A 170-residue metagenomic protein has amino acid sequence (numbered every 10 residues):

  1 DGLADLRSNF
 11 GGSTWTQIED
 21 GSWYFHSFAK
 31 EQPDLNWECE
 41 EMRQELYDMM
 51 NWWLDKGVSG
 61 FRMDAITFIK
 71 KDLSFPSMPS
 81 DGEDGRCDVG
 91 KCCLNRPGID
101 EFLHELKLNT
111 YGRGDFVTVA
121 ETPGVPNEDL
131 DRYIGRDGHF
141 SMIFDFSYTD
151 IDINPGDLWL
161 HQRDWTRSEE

Functional and structural regions predicted by a protein language model:
D1-D5, N9, L103, K107-E169: Conserved alpha/beta catalytic core and glycan-binding cleft of carbohydrate-active enzymes
D1-K56, I69-K91, N127-D129, S141-I143 (+1 more regions): Substrate-binding/active-site clefts of carbohydrate-active enzymes
L46, W53, M63-D64, T118: Conserved, mostly hydrophobic/aromatic
Y47-S59, Q162-E169: Short amphipathic alpha-helices and their capping/turn segments at secondary-structure boundaries
A65-I69, T122-G124: Active-site-proximal loop/turn and secondary-structure-junction residues that shape catalytic pockets, frequently
P76-G114: Alpha-helix-loop-beta-strand connector modules within alpha/beta enzyme cores
